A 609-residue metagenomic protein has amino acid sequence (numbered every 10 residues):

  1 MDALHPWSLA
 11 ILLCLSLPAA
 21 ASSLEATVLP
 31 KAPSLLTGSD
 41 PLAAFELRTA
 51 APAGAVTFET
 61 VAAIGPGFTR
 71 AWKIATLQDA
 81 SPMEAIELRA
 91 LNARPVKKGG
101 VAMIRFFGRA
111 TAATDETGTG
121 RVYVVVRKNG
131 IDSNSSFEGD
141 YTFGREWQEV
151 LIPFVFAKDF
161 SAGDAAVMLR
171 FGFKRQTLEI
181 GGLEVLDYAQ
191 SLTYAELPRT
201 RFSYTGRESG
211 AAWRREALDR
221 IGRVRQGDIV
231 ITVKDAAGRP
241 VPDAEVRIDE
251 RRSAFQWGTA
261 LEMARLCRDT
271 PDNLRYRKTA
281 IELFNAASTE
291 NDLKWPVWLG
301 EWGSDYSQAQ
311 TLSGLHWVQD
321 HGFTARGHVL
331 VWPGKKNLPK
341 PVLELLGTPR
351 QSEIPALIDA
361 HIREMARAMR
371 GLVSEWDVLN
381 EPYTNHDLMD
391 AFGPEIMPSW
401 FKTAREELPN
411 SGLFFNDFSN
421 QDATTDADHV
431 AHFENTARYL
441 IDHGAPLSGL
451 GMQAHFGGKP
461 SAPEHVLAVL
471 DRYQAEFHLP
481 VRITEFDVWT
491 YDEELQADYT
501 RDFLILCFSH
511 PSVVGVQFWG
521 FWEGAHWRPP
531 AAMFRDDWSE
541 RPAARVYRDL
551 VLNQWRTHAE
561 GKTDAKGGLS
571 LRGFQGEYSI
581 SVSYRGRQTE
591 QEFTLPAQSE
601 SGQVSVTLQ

Functional and structural regions predicted by a protein language model:
S8-A19: Bacterial N-terminal signal peptides
S22-A254, G258, R277-K278, D305 (+2 more regions): Extracellular and organelle-lumenal recognition/adhesion modules and their flexible linkers in secreted
I152, I231, A287, M365 (+5 more regions): Conserved, mostly hydrophobic/aromatic
A195-S209, E216, K335-L338, I354 (+6 more regions): Aromatic-rich peripheral "rim/lid" segments of glycoside hydrolase catalytic domains that contact and position glycan
V241, E262-R275, H386-E493: Noncatalytic carbohydrate-binding groove/subsite architecture in carbohydrate-active enzymes
W257-L261, F284-T289, A325-V329, S374-V378 (+4 more regions): Hydrophobic faces of well-ordered beta-strands that scaffold small-molecule active sites in alpha/beta enzyme cores
D269-L283, S570-E577: Short Pro-Gly-centered beta-turn/loop motif in secreted/extracellular proteins
A286-G300, Q310-Q421: Substrate-binding cleft and catalytic face of glycoside hydrolase catalytic domains, especially the flexible beta-alpha
